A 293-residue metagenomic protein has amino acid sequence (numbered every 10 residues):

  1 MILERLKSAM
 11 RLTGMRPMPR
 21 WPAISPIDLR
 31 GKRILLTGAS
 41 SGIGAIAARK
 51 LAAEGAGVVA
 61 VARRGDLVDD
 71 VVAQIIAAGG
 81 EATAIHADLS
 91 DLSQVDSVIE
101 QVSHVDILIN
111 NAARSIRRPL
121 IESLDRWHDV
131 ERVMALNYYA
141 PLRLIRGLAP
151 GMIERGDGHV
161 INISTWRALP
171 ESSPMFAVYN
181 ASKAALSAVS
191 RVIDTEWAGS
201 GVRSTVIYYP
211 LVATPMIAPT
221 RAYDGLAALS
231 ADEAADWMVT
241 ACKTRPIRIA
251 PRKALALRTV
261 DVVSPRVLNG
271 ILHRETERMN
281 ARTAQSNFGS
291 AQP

Functional and structural regions predicted by a protein language model:
M1-R30, L272-P293: Non-catalytic terminal and boundary segments that flank Rossmann-like NAD(P)-dependent oxidoreductase
S40-S41: Conserved glycine-rich cofactor-binding loop
A56-D70: Conserved glycine-rich Rossmann-like NAD(P)H-binding loop of the short-chain dehydrogenase/reductase
G65, I85-S97: The beta1-alpha1 cofactor-binding region of Rossmann-like NAD(H)/NADP(H)-dependent oxidoreductases
S115-E131, M175: Conserved mid-core segment of classical short-chain dehydrogenase/reductases
I145, S182: Active-site helix of classical SDR
V206, Y223-V262: C-terminal helical subdomain
